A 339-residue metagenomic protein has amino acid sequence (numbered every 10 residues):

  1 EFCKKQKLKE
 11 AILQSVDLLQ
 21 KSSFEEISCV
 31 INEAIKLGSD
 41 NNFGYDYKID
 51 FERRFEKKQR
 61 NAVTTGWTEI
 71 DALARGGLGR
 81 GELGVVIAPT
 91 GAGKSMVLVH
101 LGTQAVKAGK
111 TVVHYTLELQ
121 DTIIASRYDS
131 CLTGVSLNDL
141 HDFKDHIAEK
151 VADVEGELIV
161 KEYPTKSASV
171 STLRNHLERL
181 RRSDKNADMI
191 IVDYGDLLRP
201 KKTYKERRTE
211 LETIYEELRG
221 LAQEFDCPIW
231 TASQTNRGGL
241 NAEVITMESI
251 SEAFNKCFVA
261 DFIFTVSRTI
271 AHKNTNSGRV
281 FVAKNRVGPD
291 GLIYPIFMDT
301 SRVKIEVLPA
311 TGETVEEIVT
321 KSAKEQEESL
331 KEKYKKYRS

Functional and structural regions predicted by a protein language model:
E1-I49, A92: Short, small/acidic-rich helices and loops at N termini and domain boundaries of DNA replication/processing enzymes
K36-V135, L158-I159, K336-R338: The Walker A/P-loop phosphate-binding site
V85, V160, D188-I191, F264: Structural motif
G91, S171-A187, Q223-F225, R237-S339: C-terminal regions of RecA-like/P-loop NTPase motor modules
Q104-N186, P200, I293-P295: Cytosolic-facing regulatory segments adjacent to core modules
E118-L119, T231-N236: A short beta-strand-to-loop transition that corresponds to the Sensor-1 phosphate-sensing loop of AAA+ P-loop ATPases
N138-L140, E162-S167, K201-E212, N241-E248: Flexible beta-alpha connector loops of hexameric P-loop NTPases
D188-C227: Helical hairpin unit composed of two closely spaced alpha helices linked by a short loop
